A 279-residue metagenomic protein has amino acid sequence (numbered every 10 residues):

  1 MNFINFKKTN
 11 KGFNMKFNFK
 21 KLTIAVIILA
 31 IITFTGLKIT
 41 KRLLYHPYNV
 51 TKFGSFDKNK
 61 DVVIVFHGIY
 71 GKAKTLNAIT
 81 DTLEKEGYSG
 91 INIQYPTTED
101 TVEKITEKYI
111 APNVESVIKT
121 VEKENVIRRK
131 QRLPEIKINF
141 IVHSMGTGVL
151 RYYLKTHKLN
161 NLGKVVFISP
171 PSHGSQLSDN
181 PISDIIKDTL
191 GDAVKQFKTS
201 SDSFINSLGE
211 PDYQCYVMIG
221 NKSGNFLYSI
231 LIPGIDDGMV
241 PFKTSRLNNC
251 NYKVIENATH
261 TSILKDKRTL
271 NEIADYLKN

Functional and structural regions predicted by a protein language model:
N2-I93, T106, I110, V114-E115 (+2 more regions): Flexible, membrane-associating and regulatory peripheral segments of lipid-active enzymes
K20, I24, T80-D81, D100 (+3 more regions): Alpha-helix termini
F34, N92-V102, V142-M145, V149-L150 (+3 more regions): Contiguous hydrophobic segments
T51, K72, P96, D202 (+1 more regions): Alpha-helix initiation/capping motif
I64-H67, K74, L83, G90-I93 (+2 more regions): Serine-dependent carboxylesterase/thioesterase catalytic core of lipase-like alpha/beta-hydrolase/SGNH enzymes
G68-Y70, Y95-D100, T259-S262: Second-shell loop/turn segments in exported
A111, K155-N279: Helical cap/lid subdomain of alpha/beta-hydrolase-fold lipid enzymes that gates access to the catalytic pocket
